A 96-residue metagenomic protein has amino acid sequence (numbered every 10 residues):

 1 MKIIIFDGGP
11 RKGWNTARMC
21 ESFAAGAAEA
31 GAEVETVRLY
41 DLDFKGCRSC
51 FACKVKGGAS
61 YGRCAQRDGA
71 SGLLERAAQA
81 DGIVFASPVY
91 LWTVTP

Functional and structural regions predicted by a protein language model:
M1-P96: N-terminal beta1-alpha1-beta2 submodule of the flavodoxin-like/Rossmannoid cofactor-binding fold
